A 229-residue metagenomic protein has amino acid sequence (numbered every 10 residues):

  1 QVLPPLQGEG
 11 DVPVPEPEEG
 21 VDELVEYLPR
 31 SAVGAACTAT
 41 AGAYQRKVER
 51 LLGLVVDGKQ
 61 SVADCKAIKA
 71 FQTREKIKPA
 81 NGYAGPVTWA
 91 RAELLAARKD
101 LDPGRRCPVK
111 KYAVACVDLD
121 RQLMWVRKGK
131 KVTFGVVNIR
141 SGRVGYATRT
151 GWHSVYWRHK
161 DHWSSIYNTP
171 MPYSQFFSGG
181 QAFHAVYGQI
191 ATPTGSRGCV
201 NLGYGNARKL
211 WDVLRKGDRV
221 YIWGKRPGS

Functional and structural regions predicted by a protein language model:
Q1-R46, G53, G104-R105: N-terminal low-complexity, Pro/Thr-rich disordered segments that flank secretion/membrane-targeting signals
S31-L94: Short acidic, glycine/serine/threonine-rich helix-capping segments at coil-helix boundaries
Q45, E49, C65-I68, W89 (+5 more regions): Extracytoplasmic/secreted envelope proteins and their assembly/folding machinery, especially bacterial periplasmic
K59, V114-C116, S174: Short, surface-exposed charged micro-motifs
K78, K99-Y112, Y146-W152, Y156-S229: Exported/periplasmic cell-wall-interacting domains
A84, T88, A96, R121 (+4 more regions): A mature extracytoplasmic/lumenal domain signature
D102-G145: A structural motif detector for short, solvent-exposed N-terminal "entry" segments of globular domains
